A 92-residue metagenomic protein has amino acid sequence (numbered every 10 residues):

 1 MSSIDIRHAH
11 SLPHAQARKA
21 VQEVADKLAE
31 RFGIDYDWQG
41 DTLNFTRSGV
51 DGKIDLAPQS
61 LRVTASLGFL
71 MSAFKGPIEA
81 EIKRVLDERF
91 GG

Functional and structural regions predicted by a protein language model:
M1-F32: Terminal, regulation- and interaction-focused segments at domain boundaries
S3, G40-T42, P58-S60: A generic structural signal for beta-strand entry/edge sites
D5-R7, S60-G92: C-terminal structural segments of small proteins and small subunits
A15, I54, S72-F74: Intrinsically disordered, low-complexity acidic/polar segments
A20, A29, G33-Y36, S66 (+1 more regions): Short linear functional motifs in flexible/disordered or boundary regions
K27-K53: Ser/Thr-rich, low-complexity intrinsically disordered terminal regions
T46, D55, T64-S66: Beta-strand residues in well-ordered beta-sheet regions across diverse protein folds
